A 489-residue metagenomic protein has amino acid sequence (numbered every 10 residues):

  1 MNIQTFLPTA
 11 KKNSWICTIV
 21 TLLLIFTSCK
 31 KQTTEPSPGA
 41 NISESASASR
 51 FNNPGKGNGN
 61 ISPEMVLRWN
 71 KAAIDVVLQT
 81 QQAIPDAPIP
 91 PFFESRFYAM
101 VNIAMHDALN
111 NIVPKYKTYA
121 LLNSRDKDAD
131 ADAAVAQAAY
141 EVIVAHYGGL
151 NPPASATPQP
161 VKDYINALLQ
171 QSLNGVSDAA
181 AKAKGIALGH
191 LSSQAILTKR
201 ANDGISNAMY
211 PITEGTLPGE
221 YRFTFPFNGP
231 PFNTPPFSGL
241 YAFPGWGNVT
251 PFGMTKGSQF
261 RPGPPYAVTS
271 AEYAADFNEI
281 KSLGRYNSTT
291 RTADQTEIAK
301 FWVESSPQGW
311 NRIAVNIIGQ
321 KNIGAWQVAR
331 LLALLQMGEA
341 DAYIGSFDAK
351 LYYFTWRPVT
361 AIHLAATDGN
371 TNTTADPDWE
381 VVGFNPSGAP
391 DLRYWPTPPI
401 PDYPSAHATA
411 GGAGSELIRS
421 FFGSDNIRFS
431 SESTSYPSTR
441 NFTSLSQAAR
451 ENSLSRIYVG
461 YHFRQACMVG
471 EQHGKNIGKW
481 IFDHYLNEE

Functional and structural regions predicted by a protein language model:
M1-K12: N-terminal secretory signal peptides that target proteins for export/translocation
K12-I19: Sec-dependent signal peptide recognition, specifically the positively charged N-region followed immediately by
I25-S28: C-terminal motif of bacterial Sec signal peptides marking the signal peptidase cleavage site
K30-Q32: Bacterial signal peptide processing site
E35-E489: Acidic/polar surface patches and capping/hinge elements
